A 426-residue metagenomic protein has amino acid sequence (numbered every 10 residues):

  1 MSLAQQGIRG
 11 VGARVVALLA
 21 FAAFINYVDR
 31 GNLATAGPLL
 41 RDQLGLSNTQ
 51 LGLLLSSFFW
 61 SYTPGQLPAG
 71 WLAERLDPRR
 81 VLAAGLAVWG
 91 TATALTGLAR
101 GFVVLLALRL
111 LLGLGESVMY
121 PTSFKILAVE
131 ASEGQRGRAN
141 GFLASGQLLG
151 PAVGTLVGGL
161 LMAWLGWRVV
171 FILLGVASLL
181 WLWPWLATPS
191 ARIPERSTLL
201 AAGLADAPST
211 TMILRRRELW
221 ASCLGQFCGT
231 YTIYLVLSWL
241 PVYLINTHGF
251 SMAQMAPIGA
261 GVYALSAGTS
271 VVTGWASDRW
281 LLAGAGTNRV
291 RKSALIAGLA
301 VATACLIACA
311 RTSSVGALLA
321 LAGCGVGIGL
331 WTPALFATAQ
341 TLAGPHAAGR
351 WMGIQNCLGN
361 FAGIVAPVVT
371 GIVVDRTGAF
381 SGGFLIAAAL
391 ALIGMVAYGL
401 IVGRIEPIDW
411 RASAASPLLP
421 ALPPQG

Functional and structural regions predicted by a protein language model:
S2-I8, R192-C223: Juxtamembrane intracellular "pre-TM" segments in multi-pass secondary transporters
L33-A34, R217-T273, T332, F336: Extracytoplasmic gate region of multi-pass secondary transporters
G45, D77, L98-V104, G115 (+4 more regions): Helix-breaking motifs and short loop linkers at transmembrane-helix boundaries and internal kinks in secondary membrane
P64-V103: Conserved MFS/SLC helix-loop-helix module at the cytosolic interface between two early adjacent transmembrane helices
R80-A94, N288-I307: Structural signature of the two symmetry-related core transmembrane helices
V88, A92-L95, V103-L111, G316-G323: Paired small-residue
L108-L149: Cytoplasmic helix-loop-helix junction between adjacent transmembrane helices in 12-TM secondary transporters
L143-P189: Helix-loop-helix hairpin linking two adjacent transmembrane segments in secondary transporters
